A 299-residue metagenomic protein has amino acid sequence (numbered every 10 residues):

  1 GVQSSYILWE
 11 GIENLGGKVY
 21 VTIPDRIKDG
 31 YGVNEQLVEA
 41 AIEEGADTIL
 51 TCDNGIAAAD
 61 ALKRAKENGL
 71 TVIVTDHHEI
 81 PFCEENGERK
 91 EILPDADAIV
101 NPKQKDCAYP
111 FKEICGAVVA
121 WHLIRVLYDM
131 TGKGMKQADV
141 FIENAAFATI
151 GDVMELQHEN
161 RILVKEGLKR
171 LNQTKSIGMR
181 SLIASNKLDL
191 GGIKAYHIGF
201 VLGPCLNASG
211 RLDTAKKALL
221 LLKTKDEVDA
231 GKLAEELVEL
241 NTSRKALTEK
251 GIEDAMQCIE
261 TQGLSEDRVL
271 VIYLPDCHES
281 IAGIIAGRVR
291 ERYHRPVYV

Functional and structural regions predicted by a protein language model:
G1-T48, N68, N86-G87, D95 (+1 more regions): Hydrophobic helix-and-loop "lid/oligomerization" segment in the mid-to-C-terminal part of catalytic domains
I42-E113, A117, W121-M130, V140 (+1 more regions): Active-site cavity-forming subdomains of large catalytic enzyme subunits
